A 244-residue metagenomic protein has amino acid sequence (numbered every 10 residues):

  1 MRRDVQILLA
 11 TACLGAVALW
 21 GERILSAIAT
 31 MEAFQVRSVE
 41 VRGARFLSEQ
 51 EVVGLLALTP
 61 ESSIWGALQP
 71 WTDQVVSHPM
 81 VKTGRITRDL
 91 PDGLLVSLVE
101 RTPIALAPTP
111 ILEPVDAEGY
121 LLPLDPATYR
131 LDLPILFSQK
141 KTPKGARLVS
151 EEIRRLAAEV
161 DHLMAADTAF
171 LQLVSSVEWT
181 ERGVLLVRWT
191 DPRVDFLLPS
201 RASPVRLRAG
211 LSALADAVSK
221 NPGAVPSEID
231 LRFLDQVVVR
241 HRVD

Functional and structural regions predicted by a protein language model:
M1-E40, E49, G54-Q74, T83-D244: Charged, solvent-exposed interaction patches on well-folded alpha/beta domains that mediate macromolecular contacts
